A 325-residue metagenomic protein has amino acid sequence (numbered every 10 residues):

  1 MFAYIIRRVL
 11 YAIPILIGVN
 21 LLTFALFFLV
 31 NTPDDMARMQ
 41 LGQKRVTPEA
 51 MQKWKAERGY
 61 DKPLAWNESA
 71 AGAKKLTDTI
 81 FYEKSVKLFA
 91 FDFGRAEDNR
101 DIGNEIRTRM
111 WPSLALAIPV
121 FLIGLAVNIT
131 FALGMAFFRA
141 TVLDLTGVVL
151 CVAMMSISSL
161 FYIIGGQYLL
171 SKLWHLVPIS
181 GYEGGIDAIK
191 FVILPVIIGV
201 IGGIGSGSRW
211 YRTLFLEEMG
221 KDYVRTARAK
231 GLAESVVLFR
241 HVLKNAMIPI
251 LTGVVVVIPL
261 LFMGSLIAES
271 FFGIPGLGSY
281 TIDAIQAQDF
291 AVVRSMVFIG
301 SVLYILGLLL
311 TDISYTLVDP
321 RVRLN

Functional and structural regions predicted by a protein language model:
F2-A3, M110-L143, S159, E183-N325: Alpha-helical transmembrane segments of integral membrane proteins, especially multi-pass inner/plasma-membrane
I5, V9, A50, W54 (+10 more regions): Hydrophobic alpha-helical segments of integral membrane proteins, encompassing both true transmembrane helices
A12, R109, S113, V149-V152 (+2 more regions): Residue-level signal for discrete positions within transmembrane alpha-helices of multi-pass small-molecule
L16, N20, F24-L29, L160 (+4 more regions): Membrane-embedded alpha-helical segments of multi-pass transporters/permeases
L16-L21, V152-I163, G253-I258: Hydrophobic alpha-helical membrane-insertion segments
L16-L76, W174-A188: Hydrophobic alpha-helical transmembrane segments of membrane transport/permease proteins and related membrane-embedded
A25-D34, V149-P178, I198-G202, R209: Membrane-water interface segments at the C-terminal ends of transmembrane alpha-helices in multi-pass inner-membrane
P63-L125, I129: An internal, D/E-rich "acidic patch" concept
